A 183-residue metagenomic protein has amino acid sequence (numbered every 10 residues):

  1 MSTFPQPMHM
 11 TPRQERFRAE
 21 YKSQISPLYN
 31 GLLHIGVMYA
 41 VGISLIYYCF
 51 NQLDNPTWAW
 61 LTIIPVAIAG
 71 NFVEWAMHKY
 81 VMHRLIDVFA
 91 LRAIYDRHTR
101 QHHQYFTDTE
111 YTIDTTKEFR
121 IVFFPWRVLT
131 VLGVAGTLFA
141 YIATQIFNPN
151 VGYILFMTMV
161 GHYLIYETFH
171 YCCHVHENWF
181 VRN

Functional and structural regions predicted by a protein language model:
M1-Y163, T168: Non-catalytic, topology-defining segments of multipass membrane proteins
C172-V175: Juxtamembrane/interface segments at transmembrane-helix termini
F180-N183: Short, intrinsically disordered, charge-balanced linker/junction segments flanking boundaries in proteins
